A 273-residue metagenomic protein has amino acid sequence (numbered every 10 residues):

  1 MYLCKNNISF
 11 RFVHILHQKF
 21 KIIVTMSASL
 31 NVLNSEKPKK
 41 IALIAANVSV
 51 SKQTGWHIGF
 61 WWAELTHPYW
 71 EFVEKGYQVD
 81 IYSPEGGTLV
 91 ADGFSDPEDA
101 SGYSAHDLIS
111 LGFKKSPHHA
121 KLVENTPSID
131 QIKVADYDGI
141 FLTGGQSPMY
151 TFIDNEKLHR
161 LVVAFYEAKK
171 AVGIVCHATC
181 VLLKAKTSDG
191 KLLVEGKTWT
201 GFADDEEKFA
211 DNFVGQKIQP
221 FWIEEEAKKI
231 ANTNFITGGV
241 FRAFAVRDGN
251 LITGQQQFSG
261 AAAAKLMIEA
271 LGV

Functional and structural regions predicted by a protein language model:
F20: Cationic, low-complexity basic patches in intrinsically disordered or flexible, solvent-exposed regions
V24-A168, V181-V273: Extended, subdomain-level signal for the structured scaffold at the beginning of enzyme domains
A171: Short glycine-centered segments of the SAM/dcSAM-binding site in methyltransferase folds
I174-T179: Short, thiol/selenol-centered motifs that function as redox-active sites or metal-ligating centers
